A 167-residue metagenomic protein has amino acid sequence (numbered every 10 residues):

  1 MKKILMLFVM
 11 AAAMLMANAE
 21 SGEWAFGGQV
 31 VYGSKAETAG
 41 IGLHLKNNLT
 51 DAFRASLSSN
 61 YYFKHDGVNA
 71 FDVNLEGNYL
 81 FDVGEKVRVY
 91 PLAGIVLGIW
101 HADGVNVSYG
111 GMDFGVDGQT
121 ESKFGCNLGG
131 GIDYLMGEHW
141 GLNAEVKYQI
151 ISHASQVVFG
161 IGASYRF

Functional and structural regions predicted by a protein language model:
M1-E23: Cleavable N-terminal export/targeting peptides
A17-A25, V105-Y109, D113: Compositionally biased, disordered extreme N-termini, encompassing classical targeting presequences
G22-K35, R54-K64, I95-L97, G141-I151: Transmembrane beta-strand segments that form the barrel wall of outer-membrane beta-barrel proteins
G22-W24, E37-I41, N69-V73, V87-V89 (+2 more regions): Residues that define the transmembrane beta-barrel architecture of outer-membrane proteins
S34-H44, S58-Y61, V116-G118, S122: Surface-exposed strand-loop-strand hairpins of Gram-negative outer-membrane beta-barrel proteins
K46-G110, K123-C126, Y134-W140, S164-F167: Gram-negative (and chloroplast) outer-membrane scaffold detector with strong preference for beta-barrel transmembrane
S152-F167: Hydrophobic secondary-structure block in the mid-to-C-terminal portion of proteins
